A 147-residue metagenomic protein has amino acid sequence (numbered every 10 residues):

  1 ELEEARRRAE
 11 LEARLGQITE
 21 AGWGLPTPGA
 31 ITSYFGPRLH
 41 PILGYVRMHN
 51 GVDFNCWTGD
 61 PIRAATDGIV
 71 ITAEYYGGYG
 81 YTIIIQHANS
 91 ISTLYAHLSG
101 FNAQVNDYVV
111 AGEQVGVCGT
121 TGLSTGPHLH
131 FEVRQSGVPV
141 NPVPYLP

Functional and structural regions predicted by a protein language model:
E1-E20: Alpha-helical oligomerization segments with coiled-coil/rod-like character
E20-P147: Catalytic cores of peptidoglycan-degrading enzymes
